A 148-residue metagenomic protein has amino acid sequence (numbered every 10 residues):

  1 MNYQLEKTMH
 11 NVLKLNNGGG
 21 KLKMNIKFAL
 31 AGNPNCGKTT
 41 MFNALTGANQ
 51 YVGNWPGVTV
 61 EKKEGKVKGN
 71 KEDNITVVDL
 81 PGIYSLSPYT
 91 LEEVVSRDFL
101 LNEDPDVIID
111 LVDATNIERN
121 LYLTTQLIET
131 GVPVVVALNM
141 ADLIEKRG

Functional and structural regions predicted by a protein language model:
N2-Y89, E103: Conserved G1/Walker A P-loop phosphate-binding module
K68-E72, V95-G148: Conserved C-terminal guanine-recognition region of P-loop GTPase G domains, centered on the G4
E92: Conserved donor sugar-nucleotide recognition element shared by glycan-biosynthetic enzymes
